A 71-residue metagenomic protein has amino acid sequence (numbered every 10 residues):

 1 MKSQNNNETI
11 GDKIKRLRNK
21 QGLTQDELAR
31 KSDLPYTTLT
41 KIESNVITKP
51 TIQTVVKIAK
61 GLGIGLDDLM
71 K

Functional and structural regions predicted by a protein language model:
M1-K20: A short, Lys/Arg-rich alpha-helix, primarily the initiator
K15, D26, V56: Residues within the helices of the helix-turn-helix
K15, N19, D33, S44: Residue-level detection of the helix-turn-helix DNA-binding "recognition helix"
K15, T40-K41, M70: Key DNA-contacting residues within the recognition helix of helix-turn-helix
R18, A29, A59: The alpha-helix within a helix-turn-helix
L23-K41: Short alpha-helical DNA-recognition segment
Q53-D68: DNA major-groove recognition helix of helix-turn-helix/homeodomain DNA-binding modules
